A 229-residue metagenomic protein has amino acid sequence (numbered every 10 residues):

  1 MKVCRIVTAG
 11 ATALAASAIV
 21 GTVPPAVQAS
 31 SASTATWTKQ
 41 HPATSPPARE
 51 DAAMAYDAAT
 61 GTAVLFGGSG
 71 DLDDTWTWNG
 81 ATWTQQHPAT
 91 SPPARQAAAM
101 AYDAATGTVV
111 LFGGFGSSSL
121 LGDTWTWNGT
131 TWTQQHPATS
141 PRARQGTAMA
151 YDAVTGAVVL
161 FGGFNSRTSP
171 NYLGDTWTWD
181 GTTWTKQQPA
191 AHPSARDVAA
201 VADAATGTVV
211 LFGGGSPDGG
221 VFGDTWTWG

Functional and structural regions predicted by a protein language model:
V3-V7, V27-G229: Kelch-like beta-propeller repeat domains
R5-A15: Sec-dependent N-terminal signal peptides
S17-A26: C-terminal segment of classical bacterial N-terminal signal peptides
